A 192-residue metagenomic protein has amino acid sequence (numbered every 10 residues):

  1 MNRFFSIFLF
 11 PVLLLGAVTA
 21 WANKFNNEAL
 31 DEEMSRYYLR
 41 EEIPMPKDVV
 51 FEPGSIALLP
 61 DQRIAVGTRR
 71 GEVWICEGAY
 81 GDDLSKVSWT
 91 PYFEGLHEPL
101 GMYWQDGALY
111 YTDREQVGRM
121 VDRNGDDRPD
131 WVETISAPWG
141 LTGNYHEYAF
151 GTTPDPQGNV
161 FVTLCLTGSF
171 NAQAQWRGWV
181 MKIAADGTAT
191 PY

Functional and structural regions predicted by a protein language model:
M1-I7: Positively charged n-region of N-terminal signal peptides that target proteins for export
I7-G16: Bacterial N-terminal signal peptides
W21-Y192: Beta-propeller domains with acidic blade repeats across secreted/periplasmic ectodomains and cytosolic WD/CNH propellers
